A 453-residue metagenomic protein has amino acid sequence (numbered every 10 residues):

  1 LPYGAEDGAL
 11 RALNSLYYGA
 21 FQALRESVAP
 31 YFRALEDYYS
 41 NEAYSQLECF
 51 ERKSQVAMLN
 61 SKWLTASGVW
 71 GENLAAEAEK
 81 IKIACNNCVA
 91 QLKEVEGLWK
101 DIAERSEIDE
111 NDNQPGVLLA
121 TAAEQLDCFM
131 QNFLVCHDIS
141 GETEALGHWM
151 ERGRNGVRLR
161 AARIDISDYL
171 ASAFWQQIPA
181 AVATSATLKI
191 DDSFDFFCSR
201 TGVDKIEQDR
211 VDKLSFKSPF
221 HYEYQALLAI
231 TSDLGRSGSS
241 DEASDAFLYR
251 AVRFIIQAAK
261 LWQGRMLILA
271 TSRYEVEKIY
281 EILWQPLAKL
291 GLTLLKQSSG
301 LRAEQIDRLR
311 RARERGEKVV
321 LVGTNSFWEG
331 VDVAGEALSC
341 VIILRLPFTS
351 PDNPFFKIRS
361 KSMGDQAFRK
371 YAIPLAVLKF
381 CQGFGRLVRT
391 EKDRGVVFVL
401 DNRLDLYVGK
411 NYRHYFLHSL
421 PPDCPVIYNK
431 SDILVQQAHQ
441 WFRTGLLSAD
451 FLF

Functional and structural regions predicted by a protein language model:
L1-F453: ASCE RecA-like P-loop NTPase motor cores that couple ATP hydrolysis to mechanical translocation on nucleic acids
